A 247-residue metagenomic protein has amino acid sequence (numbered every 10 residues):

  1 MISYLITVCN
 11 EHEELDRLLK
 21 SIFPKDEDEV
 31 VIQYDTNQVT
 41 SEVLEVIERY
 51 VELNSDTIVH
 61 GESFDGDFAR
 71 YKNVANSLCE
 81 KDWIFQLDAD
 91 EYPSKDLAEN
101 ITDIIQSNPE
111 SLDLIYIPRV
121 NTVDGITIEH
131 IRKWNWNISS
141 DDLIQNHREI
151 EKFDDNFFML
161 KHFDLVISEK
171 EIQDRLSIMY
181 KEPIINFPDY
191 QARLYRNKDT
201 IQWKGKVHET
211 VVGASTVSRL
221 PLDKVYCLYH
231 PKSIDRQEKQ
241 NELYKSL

Functional and structural regions predicted by a protein language model:
M1-P24: N-proximal low-complexity "stem/linker" segments adjacent to membrane-targeting elements
L19-G61: Acidic donor-binding segment of Leloir-type glycosyltransferases
P24, S77-L78: Solvent-exposed polar/charged
H60-F68: Short, acidic/glycine-rich phosphate-metal binding loop used to engage nucleotide
A69-N76, S94-L247: Catalytic-site signature of metal-activated, phosphate-bearing donor transferases, centered on the GT-A/GT-A-like
K81-S94: Short beta-strand-to-loop acidic/aromatic patch adjacent to the donor-nucleotide binding site
